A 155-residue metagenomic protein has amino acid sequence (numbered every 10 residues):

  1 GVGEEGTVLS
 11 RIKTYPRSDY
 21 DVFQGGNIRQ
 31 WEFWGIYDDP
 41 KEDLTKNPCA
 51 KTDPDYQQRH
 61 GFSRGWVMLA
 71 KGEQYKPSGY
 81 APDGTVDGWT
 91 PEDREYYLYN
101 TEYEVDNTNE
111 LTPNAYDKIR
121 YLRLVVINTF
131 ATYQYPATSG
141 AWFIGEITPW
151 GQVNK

Functional and structural regions predicted by a protein language model:
G1-Y56, T101-K155: Aromatic, loop-rich ligand-recognition surfaces of beta-strand-rich domains
P54-L111: Extracellular carbohydrate recognition and processing domains and analogous Trp-centered ligand-binding platforms
